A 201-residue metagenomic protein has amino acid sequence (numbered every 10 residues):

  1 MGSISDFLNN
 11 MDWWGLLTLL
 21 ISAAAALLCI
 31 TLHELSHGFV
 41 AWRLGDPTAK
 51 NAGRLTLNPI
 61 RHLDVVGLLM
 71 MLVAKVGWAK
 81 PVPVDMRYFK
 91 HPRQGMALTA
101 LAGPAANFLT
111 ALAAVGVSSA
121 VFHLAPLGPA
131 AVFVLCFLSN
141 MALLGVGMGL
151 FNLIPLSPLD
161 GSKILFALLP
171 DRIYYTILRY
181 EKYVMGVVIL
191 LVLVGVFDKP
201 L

Functional and structural regions predicted by a protein language model:
M1-L201: Hydrophobic transmembrane alpha-helices and their immediate loop junctions in multi-pass integral membrane proteins
